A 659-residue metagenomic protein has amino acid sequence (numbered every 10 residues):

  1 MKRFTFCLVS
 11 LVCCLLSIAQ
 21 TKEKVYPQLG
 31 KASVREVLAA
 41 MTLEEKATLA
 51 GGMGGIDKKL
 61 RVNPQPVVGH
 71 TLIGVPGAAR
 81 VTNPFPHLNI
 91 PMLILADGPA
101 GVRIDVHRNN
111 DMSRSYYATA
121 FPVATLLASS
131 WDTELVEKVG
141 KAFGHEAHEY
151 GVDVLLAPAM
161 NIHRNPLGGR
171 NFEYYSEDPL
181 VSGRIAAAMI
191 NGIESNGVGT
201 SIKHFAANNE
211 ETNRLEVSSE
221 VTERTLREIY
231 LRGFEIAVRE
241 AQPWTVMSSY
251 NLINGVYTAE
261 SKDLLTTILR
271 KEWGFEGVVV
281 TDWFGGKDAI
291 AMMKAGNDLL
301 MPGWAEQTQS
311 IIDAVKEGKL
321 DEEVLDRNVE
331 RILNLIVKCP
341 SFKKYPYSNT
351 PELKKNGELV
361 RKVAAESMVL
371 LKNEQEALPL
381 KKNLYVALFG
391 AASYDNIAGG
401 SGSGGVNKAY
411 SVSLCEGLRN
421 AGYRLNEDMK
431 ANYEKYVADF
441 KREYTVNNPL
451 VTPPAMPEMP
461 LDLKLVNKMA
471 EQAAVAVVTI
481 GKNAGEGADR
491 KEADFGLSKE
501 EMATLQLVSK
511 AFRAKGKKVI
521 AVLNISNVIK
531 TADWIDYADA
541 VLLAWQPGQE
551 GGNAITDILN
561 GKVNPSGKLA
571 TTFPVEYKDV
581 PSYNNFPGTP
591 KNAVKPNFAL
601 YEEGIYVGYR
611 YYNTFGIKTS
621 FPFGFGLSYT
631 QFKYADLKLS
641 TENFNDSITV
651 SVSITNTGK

Functional and structural regions predicted by a protein language model:
M1-V25: Bacterial Sec-dependent N-terminal signal peptides
A19-K659: Glycoside hydrolase catalytic-domain context in secreted enzymes
